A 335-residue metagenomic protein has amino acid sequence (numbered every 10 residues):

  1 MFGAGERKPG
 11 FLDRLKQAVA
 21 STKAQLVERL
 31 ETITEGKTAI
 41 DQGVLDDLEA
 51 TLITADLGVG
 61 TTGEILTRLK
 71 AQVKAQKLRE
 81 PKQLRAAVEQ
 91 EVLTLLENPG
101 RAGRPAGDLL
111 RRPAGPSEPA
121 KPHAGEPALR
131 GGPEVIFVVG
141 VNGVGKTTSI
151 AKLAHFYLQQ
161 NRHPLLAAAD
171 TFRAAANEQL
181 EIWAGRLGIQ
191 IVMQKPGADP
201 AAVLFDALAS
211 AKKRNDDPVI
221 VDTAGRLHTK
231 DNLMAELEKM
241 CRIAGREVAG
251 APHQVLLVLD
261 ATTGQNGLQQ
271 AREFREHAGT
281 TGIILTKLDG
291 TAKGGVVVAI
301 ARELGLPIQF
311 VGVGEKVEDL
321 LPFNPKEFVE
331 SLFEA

Functional and structural regions predicted by a protein language model:
M1-G115, A120-V138, H155, Q159 (+2 more regions): Non-catalytic terminal/linker segments enriched in charged/polar, low-complexity residues
G60, L93, R101-G103, L109-G115 (+1 more regions): P-loop/Walker A NTP-binding module and the surrounding RecA-like catalytic core of P-loop NTPases
